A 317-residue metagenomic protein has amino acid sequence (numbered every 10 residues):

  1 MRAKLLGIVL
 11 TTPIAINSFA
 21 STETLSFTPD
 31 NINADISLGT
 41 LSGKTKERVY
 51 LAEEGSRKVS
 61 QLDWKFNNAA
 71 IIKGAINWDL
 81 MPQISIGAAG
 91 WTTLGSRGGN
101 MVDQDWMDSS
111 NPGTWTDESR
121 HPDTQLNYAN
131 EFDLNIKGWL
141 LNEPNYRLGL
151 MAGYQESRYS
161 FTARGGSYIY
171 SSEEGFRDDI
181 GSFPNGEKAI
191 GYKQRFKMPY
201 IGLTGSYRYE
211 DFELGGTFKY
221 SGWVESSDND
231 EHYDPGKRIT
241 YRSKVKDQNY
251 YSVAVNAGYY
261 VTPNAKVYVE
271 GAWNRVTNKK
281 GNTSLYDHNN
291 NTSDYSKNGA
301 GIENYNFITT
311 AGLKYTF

Functional and structural regions predicted by a protein language model:
M1-F19: Gram-negative bacterial Sec-dependent N-terminal signal peptides
F19-S37: Outer-membrane beta-barrel biogenesis signature
I32-S42, A88-L94, L150-R158, G205 (+2 more regions): Transmembrane beta-barrel strands of outer-membrane/channel proteins
K44-A69, T92-F132, S157-F196, S221-A254 (+1 more regions): Extracellular/periplasm-exposed beta-strand and loop segments of Gram-negative cell-envelope proteins, dominated by
K73-N77, M81, S85-G87, T93: Post-signal peptide N-terminal segment of secreted/secretory-pathway proteins
G74-W78, F132-G138, A152-Y154, I201-Y207 (+4 more regions): Residues on the lipid-exposed face of transmembrane beta-strands in outer-membrane beta-barrel proteins
P82-A88, E143-Y146, D211-L214, P263-V269: Repeated loop/turn-to-beta-strand initiation elements of outer-membrane beta-barrel proteins
Q194-Y200, Y207-E213, Q248-Y250: Short gly/pro-enriched beta-turn/loop segments at secondary-structure junctions
